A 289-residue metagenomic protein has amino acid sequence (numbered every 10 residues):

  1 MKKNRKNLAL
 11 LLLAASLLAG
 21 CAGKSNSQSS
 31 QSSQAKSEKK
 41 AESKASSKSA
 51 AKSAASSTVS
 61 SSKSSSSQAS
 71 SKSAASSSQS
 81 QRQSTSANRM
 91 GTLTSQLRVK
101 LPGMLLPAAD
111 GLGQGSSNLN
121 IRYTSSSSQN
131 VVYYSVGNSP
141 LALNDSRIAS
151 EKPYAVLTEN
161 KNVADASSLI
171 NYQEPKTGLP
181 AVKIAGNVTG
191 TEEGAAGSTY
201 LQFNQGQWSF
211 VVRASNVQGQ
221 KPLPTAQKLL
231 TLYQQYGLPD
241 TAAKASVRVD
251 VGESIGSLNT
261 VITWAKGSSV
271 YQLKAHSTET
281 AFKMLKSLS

Functional and structural regions predicted by a protein language model:
M1-A9: Bacterial Sec-dependent N-terminal signal peptides
L10, G23-D145, P153-Y154, T158 (+1 more regions): N-terminal, intrinsically disordered, polar/charged segments of Gram-positive cell-envelope systems that serve as
L17-G20: C-terminal motif of bacterial Sec signal peptides marking the signal peptidase cleavage site
L141-E159, K221, A275-S287: Extended intrinsically disordered, low-complexity coil regions enriched in Ser, Thr, Gly, Ala and often Pro
A166-A195, T231-L258: Short Gly/Thr-rich strand-loop-strand
A196-Q218: Mid-length scaffold segments of soluble, non-membrane domains
T199-F203, N259-W264: Short, surface-exposed beta-strand/loop micro-motifs that present aromatic residues
V217-K244, G267, K274-S289: Surface-exposed amphipathic alpha-helical segments
